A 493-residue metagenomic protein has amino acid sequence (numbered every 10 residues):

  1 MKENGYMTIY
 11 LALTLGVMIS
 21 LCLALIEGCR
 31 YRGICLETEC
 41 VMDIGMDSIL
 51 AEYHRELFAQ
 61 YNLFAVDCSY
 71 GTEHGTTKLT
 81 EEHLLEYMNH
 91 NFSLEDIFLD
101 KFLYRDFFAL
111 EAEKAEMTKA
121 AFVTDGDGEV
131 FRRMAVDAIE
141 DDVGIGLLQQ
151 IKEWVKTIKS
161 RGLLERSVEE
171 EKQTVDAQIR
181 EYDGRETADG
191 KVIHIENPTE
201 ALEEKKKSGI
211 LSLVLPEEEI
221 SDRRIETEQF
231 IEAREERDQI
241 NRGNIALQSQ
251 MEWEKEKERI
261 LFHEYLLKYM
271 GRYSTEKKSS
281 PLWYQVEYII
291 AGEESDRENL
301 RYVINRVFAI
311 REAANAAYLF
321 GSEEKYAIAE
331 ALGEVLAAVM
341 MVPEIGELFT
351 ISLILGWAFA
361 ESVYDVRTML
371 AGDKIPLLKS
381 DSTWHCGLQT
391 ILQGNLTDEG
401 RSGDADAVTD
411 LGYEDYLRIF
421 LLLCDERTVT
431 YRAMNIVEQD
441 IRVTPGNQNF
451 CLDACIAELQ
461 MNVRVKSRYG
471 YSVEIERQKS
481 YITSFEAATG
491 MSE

Functional and structural regions predicted by a protein language model:
M1-T76: Alpha-helical assembly-interface signal, strongest on the long, hydrophobic N-terminal helix that forms
R55, L63-E493: Long, compositionally biased low-complexity segments
